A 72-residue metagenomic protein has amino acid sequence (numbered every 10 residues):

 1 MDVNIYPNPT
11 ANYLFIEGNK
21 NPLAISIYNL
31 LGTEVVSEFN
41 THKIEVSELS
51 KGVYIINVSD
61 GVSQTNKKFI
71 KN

Functional and structural regions predicted by a protein language model:
M1-N72: C-terminal outer-membrane/trafficking sorting elements
